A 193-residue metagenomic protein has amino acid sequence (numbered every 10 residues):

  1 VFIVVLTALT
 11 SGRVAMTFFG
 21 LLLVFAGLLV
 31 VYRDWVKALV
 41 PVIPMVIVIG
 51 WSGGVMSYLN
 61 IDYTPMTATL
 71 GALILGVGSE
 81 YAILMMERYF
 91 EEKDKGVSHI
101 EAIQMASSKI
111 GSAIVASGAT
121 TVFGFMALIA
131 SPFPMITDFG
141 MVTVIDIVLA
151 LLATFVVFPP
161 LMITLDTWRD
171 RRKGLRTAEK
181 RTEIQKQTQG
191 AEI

Functional and structural regions predicted by a protein language model:
V1-I193: Membrane-embedded transmembrane helical bundles of large multi-pass transporters/channels
